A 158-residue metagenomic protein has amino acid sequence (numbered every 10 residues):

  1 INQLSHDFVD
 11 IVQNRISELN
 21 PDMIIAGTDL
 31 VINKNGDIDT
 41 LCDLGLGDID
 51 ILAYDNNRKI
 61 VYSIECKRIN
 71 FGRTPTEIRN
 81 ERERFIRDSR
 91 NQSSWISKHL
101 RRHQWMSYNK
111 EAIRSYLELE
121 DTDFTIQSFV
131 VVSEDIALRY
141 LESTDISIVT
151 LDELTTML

Functional and structural regions predicted by a protein language model:
I1-L158: Intrinsically disordered, low-complexity Ser/Thr/Pro/Gly-rich regulatory segments
